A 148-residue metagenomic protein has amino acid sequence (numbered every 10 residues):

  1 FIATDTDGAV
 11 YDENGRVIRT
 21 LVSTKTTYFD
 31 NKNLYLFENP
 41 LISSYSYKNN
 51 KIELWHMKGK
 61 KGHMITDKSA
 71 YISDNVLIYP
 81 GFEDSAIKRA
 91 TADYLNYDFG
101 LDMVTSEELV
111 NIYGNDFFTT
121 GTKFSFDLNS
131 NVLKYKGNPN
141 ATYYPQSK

Functional and structural regions predicted by a protein language model:
F1-K148: Mature-chain termini and adjacent capping regions
